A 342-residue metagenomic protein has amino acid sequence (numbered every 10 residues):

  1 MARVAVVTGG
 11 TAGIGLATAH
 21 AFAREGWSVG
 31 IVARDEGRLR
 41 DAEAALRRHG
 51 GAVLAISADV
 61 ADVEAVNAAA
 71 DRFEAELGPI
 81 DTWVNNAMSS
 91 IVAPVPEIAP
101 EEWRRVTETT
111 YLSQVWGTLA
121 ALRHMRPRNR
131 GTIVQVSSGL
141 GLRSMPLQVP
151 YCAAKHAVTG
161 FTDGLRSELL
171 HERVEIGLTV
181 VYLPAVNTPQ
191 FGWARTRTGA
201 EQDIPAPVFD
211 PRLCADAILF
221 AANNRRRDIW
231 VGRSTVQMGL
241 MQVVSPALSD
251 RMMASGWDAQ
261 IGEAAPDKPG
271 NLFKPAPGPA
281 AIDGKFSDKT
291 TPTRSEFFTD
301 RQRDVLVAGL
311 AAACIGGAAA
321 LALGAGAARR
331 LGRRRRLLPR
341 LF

Functional and structural regions predicted by a protein language model:
T11-G13: Conserved glycine-rich cofactor-binding loop
E25-D41: Conserved glycine-rich Rossmann-like NAD(P)H-binding loop of the short-chain dehydrogenase/reductase
E36-G37, S57-A68, P100: The beta1-alpha1 cofactor-binding region of Rossmann-like NAD(H)/NADP(H)-dependent oxidoreductases
P94-V95, E102-R104: Substrate-binding pocket helix/loop in short-chain dehydrogenase/reductase
S138: Residue(s) in the substrate-gating loop at a strand-loop-helix junction that position the organic substrate next
H171-A265: SDR active-site lid
D300-L331: Hydrophobic alpha-helical topogenic segments used for membrane insertion/localization
